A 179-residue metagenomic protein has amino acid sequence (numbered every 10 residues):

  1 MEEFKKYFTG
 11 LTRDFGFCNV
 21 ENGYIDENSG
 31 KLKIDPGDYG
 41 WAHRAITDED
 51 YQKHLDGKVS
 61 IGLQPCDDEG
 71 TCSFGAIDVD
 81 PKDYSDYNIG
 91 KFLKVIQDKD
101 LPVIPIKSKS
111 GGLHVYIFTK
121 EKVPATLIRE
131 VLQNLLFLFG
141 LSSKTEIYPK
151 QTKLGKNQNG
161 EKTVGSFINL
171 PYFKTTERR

Functional and structural regions predicted by a protein language model:
M1-F74, K82-F92, P149, V164 (+1 more regions): DNA replication initiation on ssDNA origins
E3, L93, Q97, L101-K107: Long, charged low-complexity interaction segments
T12-G16, I104, G140-K144: Residue-level signal for secondary-structure boundary elements
L63-D67, V103-S110, E146-K150: Short beta-strand
A76-I77, P102-E130, E161-P171: Histidine-centered divalent-metal-coordination microenvironment in nucleic-acid enzymes
S85-D98, F118-T145, T176-R179: Helical (often loop-to-helix) elements that flank the catalytic cores of nucleotide-handling enzymes
L136-R178: Flexible helix-coil linker/hinge segments at domain or subdomain boundaries
